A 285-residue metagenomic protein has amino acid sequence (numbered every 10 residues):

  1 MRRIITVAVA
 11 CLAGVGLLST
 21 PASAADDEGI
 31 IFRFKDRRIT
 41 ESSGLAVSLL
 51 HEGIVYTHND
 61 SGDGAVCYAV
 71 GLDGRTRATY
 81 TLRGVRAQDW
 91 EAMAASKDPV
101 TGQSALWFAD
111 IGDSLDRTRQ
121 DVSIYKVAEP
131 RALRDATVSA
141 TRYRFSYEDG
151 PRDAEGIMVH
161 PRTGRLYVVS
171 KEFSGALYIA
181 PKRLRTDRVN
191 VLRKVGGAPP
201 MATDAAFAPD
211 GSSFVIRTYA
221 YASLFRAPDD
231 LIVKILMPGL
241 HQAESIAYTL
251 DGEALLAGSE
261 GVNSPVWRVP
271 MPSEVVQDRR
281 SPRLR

Functional and structural regions predicted by a protein language model:
M1-A24: Secretory targeting and sorting signals
R2-I4, S23-R285: Sequence/structural signature of beta-propeller domains
